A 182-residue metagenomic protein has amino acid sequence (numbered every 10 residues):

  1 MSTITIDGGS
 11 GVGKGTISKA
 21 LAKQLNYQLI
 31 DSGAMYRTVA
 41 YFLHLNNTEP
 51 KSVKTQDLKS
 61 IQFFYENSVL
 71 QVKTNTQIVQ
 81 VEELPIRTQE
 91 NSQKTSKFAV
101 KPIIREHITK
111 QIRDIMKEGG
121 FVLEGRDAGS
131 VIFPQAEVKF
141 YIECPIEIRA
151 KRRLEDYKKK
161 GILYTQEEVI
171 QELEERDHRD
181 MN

Functional and structural regions predicted by a protein language model:
I4-I6: Hydrophobic anchor at the beta1->P-loop junction of P-loop NTPases
G9: P-loop (Walker A) phosphate-binding loop of NTP-binding proteins
V12: ATP-binding Walker
G15: Walker A/P-loop
Q24-Q89: N-terminal phosphate/diphosphate-binding loop that engages ATP/GTP or pyrophosphate donors across diverse enzyme folds
F64-N67, Q71-T74, I112-E118, R126-V131 (+2 more regions): Small-molecule kinase domains that catalyze NTP-dependent phosphoryl transfer to phosphate-bearing small molecules
S92-T95, A99-K159: ATP-dependent NMP and nucleoside kinases share a basic, alpha-helical "lid"
